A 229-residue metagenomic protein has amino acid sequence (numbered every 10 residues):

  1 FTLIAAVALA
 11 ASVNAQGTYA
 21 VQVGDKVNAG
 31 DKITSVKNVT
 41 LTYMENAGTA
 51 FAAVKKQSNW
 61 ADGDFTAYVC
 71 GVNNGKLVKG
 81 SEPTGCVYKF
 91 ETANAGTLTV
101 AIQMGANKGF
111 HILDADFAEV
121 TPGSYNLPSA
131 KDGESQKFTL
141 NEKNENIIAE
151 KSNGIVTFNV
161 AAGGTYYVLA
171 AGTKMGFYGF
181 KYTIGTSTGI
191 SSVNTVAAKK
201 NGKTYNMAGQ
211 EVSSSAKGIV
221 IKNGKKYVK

Functional and structural regions predicted by a protein language model:
L9-A15: Sec/Tat signal peptide C-region and signal peptidase I cleavage site
A11, I184-A208: Residue-level detector of functionally pivotal "anchor" positions at catalytic/ligand-binding pockets or at interdomain
Q16-E82: N-terminal targeting leaders for non-cytosolic proteins
A61-T97, G105-G109, S152-T157, K174-K181: Short beta-strands within extracellular/lumenal beta-sheet-rich domains
L98, N146, V156-G172: Noncatalytic modules at the cell exterior or secretory-pathway interfaces, chiefly beta-strand-rich lectin/adhesion
A106-S129: Short, surface-exposed beta-strand/strand-loop-strand elements in extracellular ectodomains
T121-A161: Extracellular carbohydrate recognition and processing domains and analogous Trp-centered ligand-binding platforms
I219-K229: C-terminal tail/sorting-segment detector
